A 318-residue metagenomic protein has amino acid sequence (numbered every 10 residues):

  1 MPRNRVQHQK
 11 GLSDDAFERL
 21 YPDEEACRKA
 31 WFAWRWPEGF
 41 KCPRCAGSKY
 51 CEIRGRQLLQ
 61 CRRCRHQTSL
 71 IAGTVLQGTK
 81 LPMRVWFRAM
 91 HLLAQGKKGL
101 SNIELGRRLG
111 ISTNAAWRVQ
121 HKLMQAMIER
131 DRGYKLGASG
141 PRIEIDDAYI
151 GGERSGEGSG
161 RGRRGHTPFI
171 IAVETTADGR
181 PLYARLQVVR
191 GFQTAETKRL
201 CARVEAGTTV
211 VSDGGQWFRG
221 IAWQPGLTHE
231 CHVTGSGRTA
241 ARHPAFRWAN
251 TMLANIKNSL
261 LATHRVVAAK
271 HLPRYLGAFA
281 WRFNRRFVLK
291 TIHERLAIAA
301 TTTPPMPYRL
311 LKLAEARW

Functional and structural regions predicted by a protein language model:
M1-W318: Residue-level recognition of single "structural anchor" positions that define or cap local secondary structure
